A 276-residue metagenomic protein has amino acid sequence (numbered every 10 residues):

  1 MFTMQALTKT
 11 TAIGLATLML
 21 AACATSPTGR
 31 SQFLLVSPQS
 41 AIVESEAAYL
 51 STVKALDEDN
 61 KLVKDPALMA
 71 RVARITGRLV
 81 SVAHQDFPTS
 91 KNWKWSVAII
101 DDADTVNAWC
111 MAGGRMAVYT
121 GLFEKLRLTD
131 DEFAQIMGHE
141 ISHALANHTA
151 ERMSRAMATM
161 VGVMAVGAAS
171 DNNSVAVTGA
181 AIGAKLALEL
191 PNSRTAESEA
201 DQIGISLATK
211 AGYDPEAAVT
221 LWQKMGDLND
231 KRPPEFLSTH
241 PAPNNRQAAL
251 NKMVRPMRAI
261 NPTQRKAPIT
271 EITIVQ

Functional and structural regions predicted by a protein language model:
F2, L7-T11, C23-Q276: A Zn2+-metalloprotease active-site environment signal
L18-A22: C-terminal motif of bacterial Sec signal peptides marking the signal peptidase cleavage site
